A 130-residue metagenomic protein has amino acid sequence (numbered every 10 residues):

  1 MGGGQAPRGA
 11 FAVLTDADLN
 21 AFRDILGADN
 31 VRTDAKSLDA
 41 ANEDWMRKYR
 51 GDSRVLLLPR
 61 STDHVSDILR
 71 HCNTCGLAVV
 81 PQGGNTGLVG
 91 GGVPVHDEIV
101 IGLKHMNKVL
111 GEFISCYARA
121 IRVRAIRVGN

Functional and structural regions predicted by a protein language model:
M1-N130: Noncatalytic alpha-helical scaffold of FAD-dependent oxidoreductases
